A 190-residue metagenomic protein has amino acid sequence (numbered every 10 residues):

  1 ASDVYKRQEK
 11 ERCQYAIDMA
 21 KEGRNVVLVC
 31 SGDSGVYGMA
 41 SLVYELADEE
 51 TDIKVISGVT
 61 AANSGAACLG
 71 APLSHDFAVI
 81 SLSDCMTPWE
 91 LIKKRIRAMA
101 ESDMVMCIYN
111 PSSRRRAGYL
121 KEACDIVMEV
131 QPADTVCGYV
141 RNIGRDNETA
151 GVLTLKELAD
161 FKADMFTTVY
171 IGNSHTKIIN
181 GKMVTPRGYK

Functional and structural regions predicted by a protein language model:
A1-Y5: Short, small-residue-biased leader/transition segments that mark boundaries at the very start of proteins
K6-E9, L82-D84, N142: Short beta->alpha junction loops
R7-R24, G35: Short phosphate-binding loop-to-helix
E9, V36, C85-P88, R115-R116 (+1 more regions): Alpha-helix N-cap/loop-to-helix initiation residues
I17, C68-L69, K93-R97, I126-M128 (+1 more regions): A generic local secondary-structure boundary/capping motif
R24-C30, P72-D84, K156-M165: A polyampholytic, Gly/Pro-enriched intrinsically disordered region
N25-V26, E101-K190: A contiguous loop/helix-start segment that scaffolds small-molecule binding in enzyme catalytic cores
S34-V105: Class I SAM-dependent methyltransferase SAM-binding "motif I" and its flanking Rossmann-like core
